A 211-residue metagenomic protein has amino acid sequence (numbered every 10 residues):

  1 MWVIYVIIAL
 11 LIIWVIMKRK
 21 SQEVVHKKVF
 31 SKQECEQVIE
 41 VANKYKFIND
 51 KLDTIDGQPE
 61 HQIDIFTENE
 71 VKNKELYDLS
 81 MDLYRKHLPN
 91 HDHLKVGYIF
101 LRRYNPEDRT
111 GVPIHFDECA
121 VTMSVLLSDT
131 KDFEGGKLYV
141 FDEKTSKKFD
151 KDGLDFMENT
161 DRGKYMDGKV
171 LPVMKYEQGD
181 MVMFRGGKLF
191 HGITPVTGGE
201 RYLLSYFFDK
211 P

Functional and structural regions predicted by a protein language model:
M1-M17: Terminal signal-anchor or tail-anchor transmembrane helices that tether membrane-associated enzymes to cellular
V6-A9, K27-K28, K32, D152 (+2 more regions): Compositionally biased, intrinsically disordered low-complexity segments
W14-I16, Y84-N90, S124-S128: Intrinsically disordered, low-complexity boundary segments flanking structured domains
R19-H93, F100, E107-R109: Non-heme Fe(II)/2-oxoglutarate
D92-P211: Catalytic core of non-heme Fe(II) oxygenases with the double-stranded beta-helix
